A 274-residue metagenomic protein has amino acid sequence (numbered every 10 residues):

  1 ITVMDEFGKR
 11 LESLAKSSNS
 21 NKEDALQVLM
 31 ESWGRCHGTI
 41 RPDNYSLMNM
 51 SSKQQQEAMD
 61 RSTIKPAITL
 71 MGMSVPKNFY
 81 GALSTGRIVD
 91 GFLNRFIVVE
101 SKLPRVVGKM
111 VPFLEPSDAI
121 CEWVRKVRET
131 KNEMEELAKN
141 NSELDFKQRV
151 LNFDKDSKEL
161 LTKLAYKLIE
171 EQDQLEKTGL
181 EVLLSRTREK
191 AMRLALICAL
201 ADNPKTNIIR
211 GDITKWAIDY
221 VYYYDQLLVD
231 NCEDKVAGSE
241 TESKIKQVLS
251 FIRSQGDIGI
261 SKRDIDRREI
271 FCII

Functional and structural regions predicted by a protein language model:
I1-I274: Phosphate-handling catalytic cores of nucleic-acid transaction enzymes
